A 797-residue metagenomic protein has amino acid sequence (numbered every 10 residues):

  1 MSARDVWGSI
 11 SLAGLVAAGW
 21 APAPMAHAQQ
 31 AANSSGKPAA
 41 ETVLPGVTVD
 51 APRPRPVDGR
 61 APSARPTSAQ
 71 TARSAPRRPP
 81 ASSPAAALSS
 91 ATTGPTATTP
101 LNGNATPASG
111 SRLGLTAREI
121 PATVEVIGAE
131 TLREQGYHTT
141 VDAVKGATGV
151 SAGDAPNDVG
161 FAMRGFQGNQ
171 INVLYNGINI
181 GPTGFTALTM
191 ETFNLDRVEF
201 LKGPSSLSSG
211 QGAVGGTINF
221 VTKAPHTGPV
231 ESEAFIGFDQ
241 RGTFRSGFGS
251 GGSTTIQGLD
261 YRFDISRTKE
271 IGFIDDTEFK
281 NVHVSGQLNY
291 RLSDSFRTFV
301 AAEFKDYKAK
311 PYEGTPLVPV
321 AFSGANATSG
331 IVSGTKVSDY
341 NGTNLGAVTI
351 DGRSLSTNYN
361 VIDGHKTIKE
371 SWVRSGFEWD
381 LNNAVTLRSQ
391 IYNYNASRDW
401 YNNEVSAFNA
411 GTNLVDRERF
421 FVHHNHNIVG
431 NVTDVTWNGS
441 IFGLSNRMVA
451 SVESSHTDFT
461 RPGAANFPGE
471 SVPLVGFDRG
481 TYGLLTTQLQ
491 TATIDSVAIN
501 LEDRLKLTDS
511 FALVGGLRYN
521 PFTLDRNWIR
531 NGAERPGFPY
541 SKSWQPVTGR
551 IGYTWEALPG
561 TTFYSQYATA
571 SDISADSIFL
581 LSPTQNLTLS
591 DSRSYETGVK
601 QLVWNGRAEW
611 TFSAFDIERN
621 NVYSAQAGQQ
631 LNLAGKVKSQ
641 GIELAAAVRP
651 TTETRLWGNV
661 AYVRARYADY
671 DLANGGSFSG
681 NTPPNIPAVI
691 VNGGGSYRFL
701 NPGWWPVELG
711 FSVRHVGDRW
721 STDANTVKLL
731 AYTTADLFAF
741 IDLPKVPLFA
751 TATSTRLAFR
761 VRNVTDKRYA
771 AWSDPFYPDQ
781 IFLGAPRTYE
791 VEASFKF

Functional and structural regions predicted by a protein language model:
S2-S9, M448, Y595, T682-F797: Conserved C-terminal beta-signal and adjacent last beta-strands/turns of outer-membrane beta-barrel proteins
P52-P229, T597: Acidic, small-polar-rich N-terminal luminal/periplasmic segments of exported/outer-membrane proteins
F193-D196, L207-G286, L292-F296, S371 (+2 more regions): Outer-membrane beta-barrel translocator/receptor signature
P225-V230, T255-L259, S295, N382-A384 (+7 more regions): Short loop/turn motifs that connect adjacent beta-strands in outer-membrane beta-barrel proteins
T268, G272, S285-R291, S295-E378 (+5 more regions): Acidic/polar loop-and-plug regions of large Gram-negative outer-membrane beta-barrel proteins
R291-S293, H426, S445-S455, Q490-I617: Structural signature of Gram-negative outer-membrane beta-barrels, strongest in the C-terminal barrel of TonB-dependent
G376-Y392, A396-N402, E556, T562-Q566 (+5 more regions): Membrane-embedded beta-barrel scaffold of Gram-negative outer-membrane proteins
A512, D616-E618, L633-T722, S794: Gram-negative outer-membrane beta-barrel transporters
